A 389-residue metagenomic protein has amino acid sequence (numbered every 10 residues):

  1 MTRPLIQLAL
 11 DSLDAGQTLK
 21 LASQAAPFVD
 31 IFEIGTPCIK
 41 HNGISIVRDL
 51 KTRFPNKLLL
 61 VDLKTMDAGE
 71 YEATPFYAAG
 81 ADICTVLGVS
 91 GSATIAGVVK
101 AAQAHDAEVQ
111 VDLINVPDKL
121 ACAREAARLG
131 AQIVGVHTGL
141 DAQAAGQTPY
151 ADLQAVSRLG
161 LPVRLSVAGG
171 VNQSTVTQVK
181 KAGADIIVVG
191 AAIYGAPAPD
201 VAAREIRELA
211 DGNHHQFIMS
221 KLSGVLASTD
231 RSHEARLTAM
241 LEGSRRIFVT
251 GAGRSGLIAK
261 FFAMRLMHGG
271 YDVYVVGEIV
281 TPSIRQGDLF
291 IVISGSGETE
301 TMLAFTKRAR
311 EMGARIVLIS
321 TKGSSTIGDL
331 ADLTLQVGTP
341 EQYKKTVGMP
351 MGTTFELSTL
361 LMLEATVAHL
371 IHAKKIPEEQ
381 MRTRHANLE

Functional and structural regions predicted by a protein language model:
M1-E70, E125-A126, D200-V201: Conserved N-terminal beta1-alpha1 strand-loop-helix module at the mouth
P4-L10, F32-I34, L59-L63, C84-V86 (+4 more regions): Hydrophobic faces of well-ordered beta-strands that scaffold small-molecule active sites in alpha/beta enzyme cores
K40-K64, V98-N115, Q147-Q173, E205-A210: Alpha-helix-loop-beta-strand connector modules within alpha/beta enzyme cores
A68-A79, P117-L129, L161, V171-V189: Catalytic cores of alpha/beta
A81-A93, V134-A144, A182-I206: Glycine-rich phosphate-binding active-site loops on the catalytic face of alpha/beta enzymes
C122-A155, A202: Glycine/Thr-rich beta-alpha phosphate-binding loop at enzyme active sites
A227-G243: A short, well-structured juxtamembrane/interface segment
R246-A252, L257-L361, V367-A368: Glycine-rich phosphate-binding loops that contact phosphosugars or nucleotide phosphates
